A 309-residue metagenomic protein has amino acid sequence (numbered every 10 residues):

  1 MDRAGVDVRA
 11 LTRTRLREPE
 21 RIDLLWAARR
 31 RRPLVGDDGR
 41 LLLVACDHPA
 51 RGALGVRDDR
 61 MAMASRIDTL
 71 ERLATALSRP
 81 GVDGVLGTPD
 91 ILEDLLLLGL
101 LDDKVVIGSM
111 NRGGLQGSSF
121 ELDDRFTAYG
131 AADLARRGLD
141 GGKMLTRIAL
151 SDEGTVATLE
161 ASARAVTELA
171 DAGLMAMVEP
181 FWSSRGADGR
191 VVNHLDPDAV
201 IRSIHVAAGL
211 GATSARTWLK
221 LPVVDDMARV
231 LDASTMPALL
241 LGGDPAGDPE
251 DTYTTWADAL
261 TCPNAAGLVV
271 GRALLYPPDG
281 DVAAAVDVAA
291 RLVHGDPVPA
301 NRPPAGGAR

Functional and structural regions predicted by a protein language model:
M1-L100, K104-V105: N-terminal capping/small domains of soluble enzymes
D2, I107-S109, P299-A300: Short, highly charged low-complexity linear segments
A4, T127-A131, D196, P278 (+1 more regions): General structural signal for secondary-structure boundaries
G36, S183, Y276-P277: Generic structural "secondary-structure junction" signal
L43-A45, K220, V269: Structured core elements
A50, R57-P80, G84, L92 (+4 more regions): Alpha/beta enzyme core
P222-R309: Catalytic-face loop-and-helix region of soluble metabolic enzyme cores
